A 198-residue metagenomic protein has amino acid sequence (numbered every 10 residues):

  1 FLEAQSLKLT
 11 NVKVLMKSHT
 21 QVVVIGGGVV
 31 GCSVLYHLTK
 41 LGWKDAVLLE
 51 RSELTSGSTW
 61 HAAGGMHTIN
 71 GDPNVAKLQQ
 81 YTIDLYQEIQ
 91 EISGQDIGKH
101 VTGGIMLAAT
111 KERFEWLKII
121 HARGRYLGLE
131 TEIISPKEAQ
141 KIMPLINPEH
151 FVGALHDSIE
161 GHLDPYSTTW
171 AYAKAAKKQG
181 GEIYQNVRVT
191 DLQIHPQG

Functional and structural regions predicted by a protein language model:
S6-T20: A short, basic/flexible loop-to-alpha-helix module at the beginning of a structural domain
M16-V30, V47: Beta1/beta-strand and adjacent pyrophosphate-binding region of the FAD-binding site in flavoprotein oxidoreductases
L35, T39, A175: Gly/Ala-rich phosphate-binding loop of Rossmann-like dinucleotide-binding domains, activating on the conserved
T39-T59: Glycine-rich FAD pyrophosphate-binding loop
E50, S135, Q185-V187: Short loop/edge segments at beta-strand edges and connector loops that shape dinucleotide/nucleotide cofactor-binding
G64-I142: Dinucleotide-binding Rossmann-like beta1-alpha1 core, especially the glycine-rich loop that anchors the ADP
D157-G198: Helical element adjacent to the flavin cofactor pocket in flavoenzyme catalytic cores
